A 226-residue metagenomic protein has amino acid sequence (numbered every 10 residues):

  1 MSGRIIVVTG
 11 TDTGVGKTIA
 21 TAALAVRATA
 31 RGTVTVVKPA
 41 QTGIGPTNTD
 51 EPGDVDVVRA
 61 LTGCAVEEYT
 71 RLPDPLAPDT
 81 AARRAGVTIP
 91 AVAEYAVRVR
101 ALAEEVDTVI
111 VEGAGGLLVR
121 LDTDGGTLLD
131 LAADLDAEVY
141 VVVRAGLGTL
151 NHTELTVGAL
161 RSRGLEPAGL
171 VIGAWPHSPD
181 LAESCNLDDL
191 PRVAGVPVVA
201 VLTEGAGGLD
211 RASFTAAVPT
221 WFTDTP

Functional and structural regions predicted by a protein language model:
G3, I19-I89, A93, R98-L102: N-terminal phosphate/diphosphate-binding loop that engages ATP/GTP or pyrophosphate donors across diverse enzyme folds
V7-A22: Glycine-rich phosphate-binding P-loop
K38, Y140-V143, A168-A174: Short internal beta-strands
L61-T62, L135, V193-V196: Short, structured coil segments at secondary-structure junctions
Y95-D124: Switch II (G3) loop of P-loop NTPases
D122-G146: Inter-motif core of Ras-like GTPase G domains
D122-L131, E154-V157, A182-D188: Charged helix-capping and loop-helix junction motifs
V157-P226: C-terminal lobe/tail of nucleotide-utilizing enzymes
